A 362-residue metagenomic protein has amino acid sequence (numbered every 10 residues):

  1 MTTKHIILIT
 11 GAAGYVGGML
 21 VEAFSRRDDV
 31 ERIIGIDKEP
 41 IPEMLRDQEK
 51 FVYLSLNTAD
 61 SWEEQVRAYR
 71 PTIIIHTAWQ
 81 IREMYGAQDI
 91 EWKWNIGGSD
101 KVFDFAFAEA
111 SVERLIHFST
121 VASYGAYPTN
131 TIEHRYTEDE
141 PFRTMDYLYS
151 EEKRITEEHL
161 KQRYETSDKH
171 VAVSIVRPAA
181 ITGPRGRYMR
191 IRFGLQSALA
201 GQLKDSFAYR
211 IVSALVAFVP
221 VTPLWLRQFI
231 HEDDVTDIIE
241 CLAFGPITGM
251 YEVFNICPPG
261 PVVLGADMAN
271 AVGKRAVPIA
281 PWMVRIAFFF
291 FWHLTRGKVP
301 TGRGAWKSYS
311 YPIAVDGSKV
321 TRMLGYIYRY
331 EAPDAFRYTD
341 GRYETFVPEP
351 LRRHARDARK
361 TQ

Functional and structural regions predicted by a protein language model:
I7-R27: N-terminal Rossmann NAD(P)H-binding glycine-rich loop of SDR-like oxidoreductase domains
R46-A59: Rossmann-fold cofactor-recognition segment
L56-G97, A108, A126: NAD(P)H-binding glycine-rich loop region in Rossmannoid oxidoreductase-like domains and their noncatalytic homologs
D100-E151, S174: Conserved Rossmann-fold NAD(P)-dependent oxidoreductase catalytic core, especially the SDR/UDP-sugar
M145-S174: Active-site Tyr-X1-5-Lys
H170-R227, E232: NAD(P)-dependent short-chain dehydrogenase/reductase
I181-G183, V219-L226, E252-V262, A269-G273 (+1 more regions): Glycine-rich Rossmann NAD(P)(H)-binding loop
T236-T301, G317, Y338, F346-K360: Mid/C-terminal beta-alpha module of Rossmann-like enzyme folds, strongest in SDR-family dehydrogenases/epimerases
